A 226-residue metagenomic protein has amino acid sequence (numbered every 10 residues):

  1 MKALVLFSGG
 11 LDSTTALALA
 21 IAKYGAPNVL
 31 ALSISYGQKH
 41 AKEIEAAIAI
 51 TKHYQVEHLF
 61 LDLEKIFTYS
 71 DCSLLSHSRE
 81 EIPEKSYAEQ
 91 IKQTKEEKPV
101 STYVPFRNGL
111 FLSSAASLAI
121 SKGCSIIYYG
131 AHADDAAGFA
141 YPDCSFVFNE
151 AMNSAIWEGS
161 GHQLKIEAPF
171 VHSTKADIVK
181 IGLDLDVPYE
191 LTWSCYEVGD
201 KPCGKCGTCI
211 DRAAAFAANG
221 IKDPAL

Functional and structural regions predicted by a protein language model:
M1-D186: ATP-dependent adenylation/nucleotidyltransferase module used to activate substrates
G25, V187-P188, D211-A214: Short functional micro-motifs and their immediate structural scaffolds
H53-Y54, A214-A215, L226: Short, intrinsically disordered/low-complexity patches at protein termini and at juxtamembrane boundaries
S113, W193-A214: Local cysteine-cluster metal-coordination motifs and their immediate loop/turn environment, predominantly Fe-S cluster
D135, F216-A217: Glycine-rich nucleotide phosphate-binding loop and flanking beta-alpha elements of Rossmann-like dinucleotide-binding
S160, A217-G220: Short amphipathic alpha-helical interaction/hinge segments
L164, E190-C195: Acidic interhelical loop/turn segments
V198-G199, G220-L226: Short cysteine/histidine-rich metal-coordination sites, predominantly Zn2+-binding motifs
